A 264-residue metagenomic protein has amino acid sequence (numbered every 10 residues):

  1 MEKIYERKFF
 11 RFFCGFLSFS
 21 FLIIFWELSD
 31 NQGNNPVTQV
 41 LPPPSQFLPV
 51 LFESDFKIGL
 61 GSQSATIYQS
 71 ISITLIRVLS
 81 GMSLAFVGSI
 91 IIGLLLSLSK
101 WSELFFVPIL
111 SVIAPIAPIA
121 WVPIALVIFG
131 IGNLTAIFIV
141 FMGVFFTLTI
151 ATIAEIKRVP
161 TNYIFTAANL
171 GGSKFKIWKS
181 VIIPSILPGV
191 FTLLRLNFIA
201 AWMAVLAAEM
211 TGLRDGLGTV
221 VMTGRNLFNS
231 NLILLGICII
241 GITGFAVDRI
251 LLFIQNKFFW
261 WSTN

Functional and structural regions predicted by a protein language model:
M1-S20, R249-N264: Transmembrane alpha-helical segments of polytopic membrane transport and secretion proteins
Q32-S83: Periplasmic/extracellular loop-to-transmembrane helix junction in inner-membrane transport proteins
Y68-S80, E103, L110-I113, G130 (+5 more regions): Alpha-helical membrane-interface segments at transmembrane helix boundaries
S80-L110: Transmembrane-helix boundary motif in ABC transporter permease subunits
S111-F145, A154-E155: Generic hydrophobic transmembrane alpha-helix motif, especially the helices
F138, M142, F175-A207, L235 (+1 more regions): Transmembrane alpha-helices
A151-L193, L217: Short cytoplasmic-facing helical segments at TM-TM junctions of multi-pass membrane proteins
G218-F253: Hydrophobic alpha-helical transmembrane segments of polytopic membrane proteins
